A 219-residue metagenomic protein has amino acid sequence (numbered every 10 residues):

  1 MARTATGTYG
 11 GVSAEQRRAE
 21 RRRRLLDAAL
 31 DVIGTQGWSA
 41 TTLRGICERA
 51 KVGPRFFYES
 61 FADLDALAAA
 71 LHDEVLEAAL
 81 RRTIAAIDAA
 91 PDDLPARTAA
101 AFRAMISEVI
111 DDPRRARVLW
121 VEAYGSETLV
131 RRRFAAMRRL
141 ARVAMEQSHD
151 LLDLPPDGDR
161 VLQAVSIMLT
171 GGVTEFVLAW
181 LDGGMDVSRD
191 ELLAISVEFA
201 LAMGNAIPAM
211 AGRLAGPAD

Functional and structural regions predicted by a protein language model:
M1-T8, S107, D111, E146-D150 (+3 more regions): C-terminal peripheral helix-coil segments that are non-catalytic and often amphipathic
V12, A19-L43, R81: Short, amphipathic alpha-helix enriched in basic
V32-A66, A70: Helix-turn-helix
A70, I84-D111, L193: Hydrophobic alpha-helical connector segments
T83-A90, L119-A123, L151, W180-G184: Secondary-structure edge/capping motif, primarily at the C-terminal ends of alpha-helices and the immediately following
I110-V130, M145-H149, L178: Amphipathic alpha-helical segments used for helix-helix packing
E127-D153, R160-E175, E198-L201: Amphipathic alpha-helical packing segments from all-alpha helical-bundle domains
